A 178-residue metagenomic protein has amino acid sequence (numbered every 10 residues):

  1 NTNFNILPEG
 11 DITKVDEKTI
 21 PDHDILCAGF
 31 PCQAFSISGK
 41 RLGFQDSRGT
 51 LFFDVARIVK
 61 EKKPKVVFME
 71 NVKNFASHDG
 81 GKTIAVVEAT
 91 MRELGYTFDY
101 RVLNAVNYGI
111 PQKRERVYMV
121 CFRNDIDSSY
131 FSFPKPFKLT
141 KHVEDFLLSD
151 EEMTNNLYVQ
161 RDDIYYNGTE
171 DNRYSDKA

Functional and structural regions predicted by a protein language model:
N1-M69, K73-A85, R92: Core alpha/beta nucleotide-donor-binding catalytic domains of modification enzymes
N3, T90-L94, R116-A178: S-adenosyl-L-methionine-dependent DNA methyltransferase catalytic core
E9-G10, Y96-N107: Conserved S-adenosyl-L-methionine
K14-E17, A105-I110: A short acidic, often aromatic-flanked loop/helix-cap motif at beta-alpha or helix-coil junctions that lines enzyme
P21-D22, P111-R116: A short, glycine/Asx- and small/polar-enriched loop/turn that sits immediately N-terminal to a beta-strand
C27, Y100-V102, Y118-V120: Conserved hydrophobic/aromatic beta-strand scaffold that supports enzyme active sites
P31-Q33, K73-N74, V106-Y108, N124-I126: Short, solvent-exposed loop/turn segments at secondary-structure junctions
K65, K73, D99, E115-V117: Generic beta-strand structural signal
